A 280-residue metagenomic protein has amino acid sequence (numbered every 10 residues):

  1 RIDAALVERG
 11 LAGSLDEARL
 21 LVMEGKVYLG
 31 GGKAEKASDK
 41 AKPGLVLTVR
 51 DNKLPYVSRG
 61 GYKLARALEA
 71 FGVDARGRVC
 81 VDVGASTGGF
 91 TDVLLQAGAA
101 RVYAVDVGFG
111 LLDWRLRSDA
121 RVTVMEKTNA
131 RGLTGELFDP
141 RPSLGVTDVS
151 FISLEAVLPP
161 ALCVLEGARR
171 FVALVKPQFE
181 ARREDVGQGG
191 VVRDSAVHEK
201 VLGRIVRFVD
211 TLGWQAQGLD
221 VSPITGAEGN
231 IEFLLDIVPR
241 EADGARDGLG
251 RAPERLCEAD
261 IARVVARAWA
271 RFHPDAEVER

Functional and structural regions predicted by a protein language model:
R1-L45, C80: A basic, amphipathic helix-loop patch mediating RNA/tRNA/ribosome contacts
L11, E69-R76, F138-D139: Glycine-rich helix-loop-beta junction characteristic of Rossmann-like nucleotide cofactor-binding loops
R76-S86: Conserved class I S-adenosyl-L-methionine
T87-G98: Conserved SAM-binding loop of SAM-dependent methyltransferases across substrates and taxa, primarily the Class I
Y103-A156: S-adenosyl-L-methionine
E155-V172: A short glycine-rich, Lys/Arg-flanked "PGG" loop and its adjoining helix->strand segment in the class I
P177-D194: Short, glycine-/aromatic-enriched active-site segment of Class I SAM-dependent methyltransferases
I231, D236-R280: Flexible, glycine-/basic-rich loop-and-beta segments that form/coincide with the SAM-dependent methyltransferase
